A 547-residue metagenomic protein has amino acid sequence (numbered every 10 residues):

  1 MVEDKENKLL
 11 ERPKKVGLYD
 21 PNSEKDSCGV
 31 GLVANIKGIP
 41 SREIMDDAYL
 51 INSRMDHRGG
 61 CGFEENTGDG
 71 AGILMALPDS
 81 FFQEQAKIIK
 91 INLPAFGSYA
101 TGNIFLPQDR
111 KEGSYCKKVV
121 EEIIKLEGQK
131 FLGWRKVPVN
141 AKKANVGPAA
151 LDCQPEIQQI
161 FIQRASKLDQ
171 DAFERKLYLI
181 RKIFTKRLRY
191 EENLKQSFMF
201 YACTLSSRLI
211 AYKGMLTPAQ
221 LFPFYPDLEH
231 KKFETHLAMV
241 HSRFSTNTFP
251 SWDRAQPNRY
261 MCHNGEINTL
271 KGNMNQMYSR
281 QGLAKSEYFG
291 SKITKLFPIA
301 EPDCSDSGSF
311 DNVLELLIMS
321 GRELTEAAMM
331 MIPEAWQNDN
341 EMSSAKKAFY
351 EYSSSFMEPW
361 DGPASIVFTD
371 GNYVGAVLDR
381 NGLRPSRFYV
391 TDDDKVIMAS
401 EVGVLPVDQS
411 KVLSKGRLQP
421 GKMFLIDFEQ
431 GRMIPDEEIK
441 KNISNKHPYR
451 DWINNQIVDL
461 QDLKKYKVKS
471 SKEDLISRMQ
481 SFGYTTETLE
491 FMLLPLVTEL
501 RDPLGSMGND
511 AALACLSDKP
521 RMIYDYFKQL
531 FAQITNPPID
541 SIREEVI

Functional and structural regions predicted by a protein language model:
V2-I547: Conserved short alpha-helical segments that host acidic/polar catalytic motifs at enzyme active sites
